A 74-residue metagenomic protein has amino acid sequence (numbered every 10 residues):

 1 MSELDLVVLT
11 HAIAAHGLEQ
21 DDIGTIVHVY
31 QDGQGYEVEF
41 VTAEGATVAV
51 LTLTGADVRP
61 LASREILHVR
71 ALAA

Functional and structural regions predicted by a protein language model:
S2-A62, V69: Basic/aromatic-rich interaction segments and small domains that mediate binding to polyanionic partners
L72-A74: Acidic, low-complexity intrinsically disordered segments
